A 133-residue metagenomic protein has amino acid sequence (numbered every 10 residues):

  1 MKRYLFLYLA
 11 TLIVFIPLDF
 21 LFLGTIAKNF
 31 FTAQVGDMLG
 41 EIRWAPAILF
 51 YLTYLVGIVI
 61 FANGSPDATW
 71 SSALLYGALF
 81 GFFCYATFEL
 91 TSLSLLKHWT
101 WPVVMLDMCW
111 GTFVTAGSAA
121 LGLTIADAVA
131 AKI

Functional and structural regions predicted by a protein language model:
M1-I133: Juxtamembrane/disordered regions of integral membrane proteins
